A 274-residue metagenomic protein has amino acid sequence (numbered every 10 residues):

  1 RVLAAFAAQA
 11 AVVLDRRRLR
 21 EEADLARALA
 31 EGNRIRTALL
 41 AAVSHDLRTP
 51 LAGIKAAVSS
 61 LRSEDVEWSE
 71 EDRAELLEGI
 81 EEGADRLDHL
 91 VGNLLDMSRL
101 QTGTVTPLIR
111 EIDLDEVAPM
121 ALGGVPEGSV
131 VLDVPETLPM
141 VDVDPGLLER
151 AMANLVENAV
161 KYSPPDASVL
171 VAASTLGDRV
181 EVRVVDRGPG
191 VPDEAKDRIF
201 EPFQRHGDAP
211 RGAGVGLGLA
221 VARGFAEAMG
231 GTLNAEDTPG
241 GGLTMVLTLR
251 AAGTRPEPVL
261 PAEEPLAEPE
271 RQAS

Functional and structural regions predicted by a protein language model:
E82-L87: Short alpha-helical segment of the dimerization/phosphotransfer core of two-component systems
T102-P107, M140-V143: Conserved micro-motifs of the catalytic ATP-binding
L108-I112, V131-P139, L176: Conserved catalytic submotifs in the C-terminal HATPase_c
A159-V160: Short helix-loop "hinge" at the ATP-lid/N-box region of the Bergerat-fold HATPase_c
V191-F203, S274: Short conserved segment of the HATPase_c
G218, A222: Short alpha-helical Gxxx[C/S/T] motif in the catalytic ATP-binding
